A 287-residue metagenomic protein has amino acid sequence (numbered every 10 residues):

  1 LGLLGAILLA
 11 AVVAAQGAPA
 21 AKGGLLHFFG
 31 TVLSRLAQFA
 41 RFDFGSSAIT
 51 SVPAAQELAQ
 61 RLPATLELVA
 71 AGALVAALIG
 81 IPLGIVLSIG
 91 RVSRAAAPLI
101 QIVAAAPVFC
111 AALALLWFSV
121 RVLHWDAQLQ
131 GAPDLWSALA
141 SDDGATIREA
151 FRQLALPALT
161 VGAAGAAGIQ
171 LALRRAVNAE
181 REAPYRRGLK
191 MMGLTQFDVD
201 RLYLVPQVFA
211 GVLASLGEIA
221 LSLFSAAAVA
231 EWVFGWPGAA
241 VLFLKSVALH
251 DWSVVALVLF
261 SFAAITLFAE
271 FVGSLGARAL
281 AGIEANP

Functional and structural regions predicted by a protein language model:
L1-A37, S119-T146: Hydrophobic alpha-helical transmembrane segments of membrane transport/permease proteins and related membrane-embedded
L3-A11, L62-R94, V108, D142-P287: Alpha-helical transmembrane segments of integral membrane proteins, especially multi-pass inner/plasma-membrane
G24-I81: An internal, D/E-rich "acidic patch" concept
T31, R35, P53, E57 (+6 more regions): Amphipathic alpha-helical recognition patches that constitute DNA-binding helices
S34-Q38, L116, V161, E231: Generic alpha-helical structural context detector
G45, V120, A230: Nucleotide phosphate-binding site architecture
P98-G165: Membrane-water interface segments at transmembrane-helix boundaries in multipass membrane proteins
